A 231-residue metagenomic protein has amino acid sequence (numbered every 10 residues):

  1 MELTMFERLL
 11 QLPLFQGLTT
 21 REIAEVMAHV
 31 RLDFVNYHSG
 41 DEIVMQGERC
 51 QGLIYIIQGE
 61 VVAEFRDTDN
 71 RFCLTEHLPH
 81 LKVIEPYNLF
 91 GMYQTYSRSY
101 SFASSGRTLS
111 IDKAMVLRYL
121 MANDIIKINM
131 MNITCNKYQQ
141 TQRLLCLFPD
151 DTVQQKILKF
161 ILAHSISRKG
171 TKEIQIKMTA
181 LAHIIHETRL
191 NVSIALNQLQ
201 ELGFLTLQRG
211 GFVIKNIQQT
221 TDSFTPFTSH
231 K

Functional and structural regions predicted by a protein language model:
M1-F34, H38-S39, V83-I84, N88-G91 (+1 more regions): Cyclic nucleotide-binding regulatory module and flanking cytosolic helices
H29-V30, E48-C50: Short, small/polar residue-rich loop motifs at catalytic or cofactor-binding pockets
V30, L74-N132: Cyclic-nucleotide recognition modules
H38-S39, I57-Q58, P79, S104: A cytosolic small-molecule/anion-sensing beta-strand core signal
S39-E48: Short phosphate-coordinating micro-motif centered on Lys-Gly-acidic
Q51-E64, H80-L81: Glycine- and acidic-residue-biased ligand/ion/polar-headgroup-sensing regions
M121-R189: Polybasic "coupling" helices that flank or enter modular domains
L162-K231: Phosphate-/nucleic-acid-contacting segments
